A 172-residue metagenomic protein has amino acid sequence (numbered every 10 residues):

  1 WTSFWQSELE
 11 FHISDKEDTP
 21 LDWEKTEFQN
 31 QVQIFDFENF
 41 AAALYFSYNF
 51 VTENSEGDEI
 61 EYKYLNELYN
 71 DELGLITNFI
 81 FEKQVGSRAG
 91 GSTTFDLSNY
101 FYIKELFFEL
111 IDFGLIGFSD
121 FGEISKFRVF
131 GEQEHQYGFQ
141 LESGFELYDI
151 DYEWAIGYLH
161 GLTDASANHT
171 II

Functional and structural regions predicted by a protein language model:
W1-I171: Transmembrane beta-barrel domains of Gram-negative outer membranes and organellar outer membranes
